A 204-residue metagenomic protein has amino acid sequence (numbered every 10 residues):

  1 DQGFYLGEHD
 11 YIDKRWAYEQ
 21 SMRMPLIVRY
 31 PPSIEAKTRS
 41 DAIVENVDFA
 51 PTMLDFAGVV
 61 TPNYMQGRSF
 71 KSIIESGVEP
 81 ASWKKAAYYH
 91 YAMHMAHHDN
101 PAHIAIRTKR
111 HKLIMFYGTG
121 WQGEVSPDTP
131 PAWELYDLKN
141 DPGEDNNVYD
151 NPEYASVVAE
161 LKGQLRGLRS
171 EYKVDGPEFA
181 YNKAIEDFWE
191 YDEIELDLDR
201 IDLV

Functional and structural regions predicted by a protein language model:
Q2-E35, E45, H97: Histidine-centered active-site microenvironments of extracellular/periplasmic hydrolases and transferases
Q2-Y5, D10-Y11, Q66, Y91-M93 (+1 more regions): Short, solvent-exposed turn/loop segments enriched in Gly/Ser/Thr/Pro and often Arg
Y5-E8, K14-R15, I73, A96-H98 (+3 more regions): Short catalytic/ligand-binding loop motif for oxyanion handling, primarily in non-cytosolic enzymes, centered on
E19-R23, M65, P101, T108 (+1 more regions): Short, solvent-exposed loop/turn segments at the edges of secondary structure
P32, A36-I106, Y154-G163, P177-N182: Polar, surface-exposed loop/tail segments that function as active-site lids or cofactor/substrate-recognition elements
H103-E134: Low-complexity, glycine/alanine/valine/leucine- and proline-rich hydrophobic stretches
P130, V148-V204: Long, internal low-complexity/basic segments
D141: Intrinsically disordered, low-complexity polar regions and short flexible loop motifs
